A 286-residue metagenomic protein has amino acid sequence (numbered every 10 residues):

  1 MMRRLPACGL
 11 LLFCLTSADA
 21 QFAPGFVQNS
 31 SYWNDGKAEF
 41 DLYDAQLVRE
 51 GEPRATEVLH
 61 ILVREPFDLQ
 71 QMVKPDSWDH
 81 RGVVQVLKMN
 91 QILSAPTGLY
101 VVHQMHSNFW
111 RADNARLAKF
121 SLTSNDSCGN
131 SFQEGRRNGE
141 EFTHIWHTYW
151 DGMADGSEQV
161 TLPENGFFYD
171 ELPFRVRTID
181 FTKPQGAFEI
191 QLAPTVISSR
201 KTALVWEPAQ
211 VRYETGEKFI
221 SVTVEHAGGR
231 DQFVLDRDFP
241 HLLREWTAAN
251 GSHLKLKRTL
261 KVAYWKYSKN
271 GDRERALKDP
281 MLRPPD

Functional and structural regions predicted by a protein language model:
M1-M2: N-terminal secretory signal peptides that target proteins for export/translocation
L5-C14: Sec-dependent N-terminal signal peptides
Q21-E141, F181-D286: Acidic, serine/threonine-rich low-complexity disordered tracts
G135-G186: Surface-exposed beta-loop interaction hotspot
